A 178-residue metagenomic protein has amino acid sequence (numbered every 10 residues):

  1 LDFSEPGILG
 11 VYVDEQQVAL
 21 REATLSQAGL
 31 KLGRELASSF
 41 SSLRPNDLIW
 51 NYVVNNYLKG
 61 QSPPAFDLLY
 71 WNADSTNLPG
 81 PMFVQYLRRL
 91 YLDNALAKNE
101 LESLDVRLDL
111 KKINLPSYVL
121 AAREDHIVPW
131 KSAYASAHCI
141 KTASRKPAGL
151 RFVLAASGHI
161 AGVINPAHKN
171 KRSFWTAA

Functional and structural regions predicted by a protein language model:
L1-Y86: Alpha/beta-hydrolase-fold enzymes
N72-L108, L115: Mobile cap/lid helix-loop segments that gate and shape the active-site cleft of serine hydrolases
L87, A137-A177: Catalytic histidine neighborhood in serine/cysteine hydrolases with alpha/beta-hydrolase-type architecture
L92, H126, C139-T142: Short, well-ordered loop/turn and helix-capping segments at boundaries between secondary-structure elements and domains
I113, V119-A121, D125: Short beta-strand/loop motif that positions the catalytic acidic residue of the alpha/beta-hydrolase fold
L115-P116, A148: Short coil/turn segments at beta-strand junctions that form active-site/ligand-binding loops
E124-V128, H159-I160: Acidic catalytic loop of the alpha/beta-hydrolase fold
P129-C139: Short alpha-helix in the alpha/beta-hydrolase fold that links the catalytic acid
